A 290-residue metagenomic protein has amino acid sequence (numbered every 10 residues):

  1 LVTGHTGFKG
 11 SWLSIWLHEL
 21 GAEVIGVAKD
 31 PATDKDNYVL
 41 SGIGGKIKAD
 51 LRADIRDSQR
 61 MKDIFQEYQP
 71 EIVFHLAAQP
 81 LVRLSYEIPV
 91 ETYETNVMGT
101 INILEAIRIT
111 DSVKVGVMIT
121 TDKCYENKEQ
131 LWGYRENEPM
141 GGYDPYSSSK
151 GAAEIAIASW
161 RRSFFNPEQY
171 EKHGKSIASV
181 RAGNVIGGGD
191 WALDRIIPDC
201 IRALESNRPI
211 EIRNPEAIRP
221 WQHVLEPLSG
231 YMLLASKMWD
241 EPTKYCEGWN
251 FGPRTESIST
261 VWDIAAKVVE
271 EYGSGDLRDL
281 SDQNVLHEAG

Functional and structural regions predicted by a protein language model:
L1-A182, I186, A266-E270: N-terminal Rossmann-like NAD(P)+-binding domain of SDR-like oxidoreductases, especially those catalyzing
E19-E23, A53, N184, L204-G290: C-terminal substrate-binding subdomain of Rossmann-fold SDR/epimerase-dehydratase oxidoreductases
I103, W160, D199-L204, G230-L234: A short, amphipathic alpha-helix embedded in the catalytic core of nucleotide-handling enzymes
E129-L131, N166-Y170, C200, K237-D240 (+1 more regions): Short beta-strand/turn micro-motifs at beta-sheet edges
G189: Conserved GTPase G-domain signal focused on the G5
R195: Acidic donor-binding loop at a coil-to-helix junction in glycosyltransferase catalytic cores that engages
